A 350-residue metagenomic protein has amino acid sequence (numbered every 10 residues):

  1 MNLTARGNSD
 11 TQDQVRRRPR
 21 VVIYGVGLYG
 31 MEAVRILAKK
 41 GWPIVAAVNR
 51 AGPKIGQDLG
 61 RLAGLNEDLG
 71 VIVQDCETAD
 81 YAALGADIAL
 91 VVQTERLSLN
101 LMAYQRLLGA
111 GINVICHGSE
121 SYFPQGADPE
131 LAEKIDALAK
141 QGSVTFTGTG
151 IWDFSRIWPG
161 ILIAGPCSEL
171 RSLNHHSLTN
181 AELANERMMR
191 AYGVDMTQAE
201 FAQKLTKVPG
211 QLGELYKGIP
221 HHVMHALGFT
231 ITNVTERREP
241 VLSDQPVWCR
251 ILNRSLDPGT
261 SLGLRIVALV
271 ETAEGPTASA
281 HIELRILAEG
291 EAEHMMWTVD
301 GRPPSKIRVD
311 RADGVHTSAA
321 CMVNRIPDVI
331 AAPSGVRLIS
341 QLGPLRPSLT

Functional and structural regions predicted by a protein language model:
N2-G109: N-terminal glycine-/serine-/threonine-rich beta1-alpha1-beta2 phosphate-ribose binding loop of Rossmann-like
Y24, L28, G165-R285, E289-E293 (+3 more regions): Active-site-lining helix/loop region of Rossmann-like oxidoreductase modules
G27-Y29, R96-L97, S121-Q125, G150-I157 (+1 more regions): Gly/Ser/Thr-rich loops at beta-strand to alpha-helix junctions that form or flank small-molecule/cofactor-binding
A38-W42, P53, K140, V144 (+4 more regions): Generic secondary-structure signature for well-ordered alpha-helical cores
Q105, S119-V144: Rossmann-fold NAD(P)-binding glycine/threonine-rich loop
N113-I115: A short hydrophobic/small-residue beta-strand
F154-P166: Alpha-helical support elements that line or immediately flank enzyme active sites and cofactor-binding pockets
I286-T350: C-terminal helical cap and adjacent loop that interface with cofactors, partners, or active-site loops
